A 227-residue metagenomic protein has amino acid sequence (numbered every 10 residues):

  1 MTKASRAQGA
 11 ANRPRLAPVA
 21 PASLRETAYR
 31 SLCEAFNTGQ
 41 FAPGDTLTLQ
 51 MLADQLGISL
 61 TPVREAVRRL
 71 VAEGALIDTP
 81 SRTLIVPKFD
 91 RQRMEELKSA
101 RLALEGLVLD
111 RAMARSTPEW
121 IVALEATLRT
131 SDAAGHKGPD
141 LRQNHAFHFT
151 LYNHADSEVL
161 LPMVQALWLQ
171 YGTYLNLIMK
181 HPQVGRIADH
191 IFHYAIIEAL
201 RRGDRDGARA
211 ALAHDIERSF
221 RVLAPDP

Functional and structural regions predicted by a protein language model:
M1-A114, A224-P227: Short linear motifs at protein or domain termini
T2-G9, A20, L128, L177-P227: C-terminal all-alpha effector/ligand-binding and dimerization domain of prokaryotic HTH-type transcriptional repressors
A35, G39, L167-I178, S219-V222 (+1 more regions): A short secondary-structure junction motif
D45, D78, N144, A188-H190: Short, flexible turn/loop "capping" segments at secondary-structure junctions
A72-I77, L167-Q170, R186: Mobile beta-alpha loop/short-helix "lid" or hinge segments that flank ligand
P80, D90, K98, V164 (+3 more regions): Short, flexible helix/strand-to-coil boundary loops that buttress conserved ligand/catalytic motifs in alpha/beta
D90-M94, L109-M113, D132-G135, N176-Q183: A ubiquitous short alpha-helical element
R115-N176, I191-A199, G207-R218: Conserved amphipathic alpha-helical segments that form helical-bundle/coiled-coil interaction surfaces
